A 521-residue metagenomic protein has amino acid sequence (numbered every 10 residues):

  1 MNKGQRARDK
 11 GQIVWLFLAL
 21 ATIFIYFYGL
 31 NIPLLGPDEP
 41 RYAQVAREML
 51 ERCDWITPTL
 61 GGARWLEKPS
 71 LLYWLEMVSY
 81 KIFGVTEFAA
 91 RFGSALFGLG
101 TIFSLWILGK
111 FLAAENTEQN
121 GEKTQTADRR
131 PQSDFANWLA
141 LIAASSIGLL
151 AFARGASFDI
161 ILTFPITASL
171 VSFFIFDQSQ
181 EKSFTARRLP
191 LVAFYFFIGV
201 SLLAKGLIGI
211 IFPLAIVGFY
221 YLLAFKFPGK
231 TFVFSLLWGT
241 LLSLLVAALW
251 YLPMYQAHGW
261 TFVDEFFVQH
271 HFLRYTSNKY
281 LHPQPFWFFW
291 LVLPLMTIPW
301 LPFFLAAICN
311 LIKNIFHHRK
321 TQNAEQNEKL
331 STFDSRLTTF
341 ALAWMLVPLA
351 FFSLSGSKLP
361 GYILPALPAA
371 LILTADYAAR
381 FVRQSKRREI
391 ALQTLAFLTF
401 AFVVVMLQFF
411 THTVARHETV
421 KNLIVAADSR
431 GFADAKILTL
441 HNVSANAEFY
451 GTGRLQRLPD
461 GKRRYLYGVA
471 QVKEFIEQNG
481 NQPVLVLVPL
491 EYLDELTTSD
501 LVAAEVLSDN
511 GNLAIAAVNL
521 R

Functional and structural regions predicted by a protein language model:
M1-N2, D9-Q322, Q326-Q384, F410 (+1 more regions): Membrane-integral, polyisoprenol-dependent glycosyltransferases of the GT-C/oligosaccharyltransferase superfamily
W15-F17, R91, R388-L398: N-terminal signal-anchor/signal peptide hydrophobic helix marking the start of the first transmembrane segment
S243-V246, L398-V404: Small-residue-rich segments of transmembrane alpha-helices in multi-pass membrane proteins, especially helix faces
F351, L485-L487, A517: Structural motif
A378-L392, T399-F400, E418: Membrane-interfacial segments at transmembrane helix termini in multi-pass membrane proteins
F400-L496, L501-L513: Short periplasmic/luminal acceptor-recognition loop of GT-C membrane glycosyltransferases, typified by
A514-R521: Core SAM-dependent methyltransferase catalytic element
